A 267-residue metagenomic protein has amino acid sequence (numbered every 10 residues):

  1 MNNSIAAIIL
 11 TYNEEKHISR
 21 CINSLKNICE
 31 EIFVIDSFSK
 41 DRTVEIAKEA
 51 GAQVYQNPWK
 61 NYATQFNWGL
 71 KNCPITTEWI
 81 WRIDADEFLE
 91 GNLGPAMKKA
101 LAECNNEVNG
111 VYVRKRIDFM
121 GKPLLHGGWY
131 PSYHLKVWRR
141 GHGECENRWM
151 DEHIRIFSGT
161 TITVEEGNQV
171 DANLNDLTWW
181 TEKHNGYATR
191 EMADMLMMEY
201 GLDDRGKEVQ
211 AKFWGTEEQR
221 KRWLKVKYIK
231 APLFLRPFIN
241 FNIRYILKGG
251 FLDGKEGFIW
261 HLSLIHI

Functional and structural regions predicted by a protein language model:
M1-S24: N-proximal low-complexity "stem/linker" segments adjacent to membrane-targeting elements
S19, D41-A50, N92-L93: Acidic helix N-cap motif at the loop->helix transition within catalytic regions of sugar-transfer enzymes
N23-I32: Short, acidic, metal-binding catalytic loop of nucleotide-sugar glycosyltransferases
S24, D36-E45, W59, D84: A conserved acidic beta->alpha catalytic loop
I28, E49-G51, Y133, F157-S158: Short, structured coil segments at secondary-structure junctions
V44-N72: Conserved donor nucleotide-binding strand/loop of the catalytic core
T64-L70, W81-I83, E90-I265: Catalytic-site signature of metal-activated, phosphate-bearing donor transferases, centered on the GT-A/GT-A-like
I75-W79: Short acidic donor-binding loop at the edge of a beta-strand
